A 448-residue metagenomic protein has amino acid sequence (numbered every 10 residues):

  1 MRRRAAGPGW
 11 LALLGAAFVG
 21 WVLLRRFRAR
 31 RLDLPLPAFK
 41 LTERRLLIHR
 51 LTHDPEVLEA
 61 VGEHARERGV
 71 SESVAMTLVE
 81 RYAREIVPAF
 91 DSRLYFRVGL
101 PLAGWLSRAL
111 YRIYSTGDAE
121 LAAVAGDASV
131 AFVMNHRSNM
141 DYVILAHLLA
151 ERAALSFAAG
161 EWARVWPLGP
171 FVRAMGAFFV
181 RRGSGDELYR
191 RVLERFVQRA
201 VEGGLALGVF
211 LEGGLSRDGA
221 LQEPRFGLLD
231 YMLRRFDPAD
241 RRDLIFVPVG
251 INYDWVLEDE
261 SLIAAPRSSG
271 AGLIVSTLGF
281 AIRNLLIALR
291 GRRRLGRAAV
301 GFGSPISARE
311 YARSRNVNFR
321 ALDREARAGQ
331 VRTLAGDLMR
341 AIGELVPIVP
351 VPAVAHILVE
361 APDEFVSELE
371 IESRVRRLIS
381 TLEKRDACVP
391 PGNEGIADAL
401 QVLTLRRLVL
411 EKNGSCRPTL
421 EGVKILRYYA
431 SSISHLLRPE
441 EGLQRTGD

Functional and structural regions predicted by a protein language model:
M1-M175, V180-D448: Membrane-interfacial terminal anchoring regions of lipid-handling membrane enzymes
